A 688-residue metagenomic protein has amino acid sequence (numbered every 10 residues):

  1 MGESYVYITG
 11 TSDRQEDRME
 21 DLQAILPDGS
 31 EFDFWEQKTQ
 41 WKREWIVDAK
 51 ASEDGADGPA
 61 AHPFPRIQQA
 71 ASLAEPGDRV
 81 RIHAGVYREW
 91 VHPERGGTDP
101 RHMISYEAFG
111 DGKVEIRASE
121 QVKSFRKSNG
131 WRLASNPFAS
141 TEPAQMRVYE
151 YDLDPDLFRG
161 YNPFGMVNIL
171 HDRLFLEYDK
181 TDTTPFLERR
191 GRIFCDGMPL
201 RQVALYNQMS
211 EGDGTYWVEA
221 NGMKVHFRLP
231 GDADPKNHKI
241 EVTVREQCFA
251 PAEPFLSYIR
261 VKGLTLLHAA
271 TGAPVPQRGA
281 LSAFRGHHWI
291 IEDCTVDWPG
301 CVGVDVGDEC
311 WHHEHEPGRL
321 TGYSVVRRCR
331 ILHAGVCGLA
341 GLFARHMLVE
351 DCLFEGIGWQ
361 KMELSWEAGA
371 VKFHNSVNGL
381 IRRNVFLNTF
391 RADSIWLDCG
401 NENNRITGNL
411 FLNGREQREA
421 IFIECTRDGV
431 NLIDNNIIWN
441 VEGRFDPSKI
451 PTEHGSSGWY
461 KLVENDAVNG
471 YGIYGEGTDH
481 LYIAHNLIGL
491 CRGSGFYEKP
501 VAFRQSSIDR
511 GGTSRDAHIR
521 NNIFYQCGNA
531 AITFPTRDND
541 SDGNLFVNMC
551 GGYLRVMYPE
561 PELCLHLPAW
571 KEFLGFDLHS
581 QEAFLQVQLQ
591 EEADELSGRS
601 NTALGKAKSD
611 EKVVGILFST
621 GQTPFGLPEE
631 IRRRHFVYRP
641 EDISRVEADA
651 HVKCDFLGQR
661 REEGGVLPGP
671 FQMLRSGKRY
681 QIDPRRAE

Functional and structural regions predicted by a protein language model:
S4-R285, T295-D297, G303-D305, H312-P317 (+3 more regions): Extracellular polysaccharide-degrading/modifying enzymes targeting complex plant/algal/animal polysaccharides
E89, E241, E292, E350 (+1 more regions): Acidic-residue sensor for enzyme active/binding pockets
D99-R101, Q247-F249, T271-F284, G300-R327 (+1 more regions): Glycine- and acidic/polar-rich repeat regions and solenoidal domains
